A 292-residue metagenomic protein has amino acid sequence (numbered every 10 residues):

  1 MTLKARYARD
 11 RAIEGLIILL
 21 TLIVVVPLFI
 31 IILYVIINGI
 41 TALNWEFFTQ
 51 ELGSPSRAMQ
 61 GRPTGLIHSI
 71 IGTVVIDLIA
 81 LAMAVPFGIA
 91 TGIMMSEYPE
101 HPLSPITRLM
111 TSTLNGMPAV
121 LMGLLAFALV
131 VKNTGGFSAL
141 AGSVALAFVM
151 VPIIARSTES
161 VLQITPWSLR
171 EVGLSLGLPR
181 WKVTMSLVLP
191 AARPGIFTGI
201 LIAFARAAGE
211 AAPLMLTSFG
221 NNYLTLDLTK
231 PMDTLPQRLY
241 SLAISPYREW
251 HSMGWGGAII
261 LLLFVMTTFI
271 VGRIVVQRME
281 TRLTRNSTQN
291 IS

Functional and structural regions predicted by a protein language model:
A12, F87-A126, I153-S160, R285-S292: Cytoplasmic-entry segments and transmembrane alpha-helices of multi-pass inner-membrane transporters
G15, E159, Q163, L201 (+1 more regions): C-terminal transmembrane helix and the adjacent membrane-cytosol boundary/short C-terminal tail of inner/organellar
V26-R62, N222-L228: Short membrane-interfacial helix/loop motifs at transmembrane-helix boundaries
A58, L214-L262: Interhelical loop and adjacent transmembrane-helix boundary motif in polytopic membrane transport permeases
P63-M94, I200: Transmembrane alpha-helix signature in integral membrane proteins
L81, R180-T217: Transmembrane alpha-helices
F87, M95, P99-S104, P166 (+1 more regions): Amphipathic cytosolic juxtamembrane alpha-helices at the membrane-cytosol interface of multi-pass membrane transporters
S112-F148: Generic hydrophobic transmembrane alpha-helix motif, especially the helices
